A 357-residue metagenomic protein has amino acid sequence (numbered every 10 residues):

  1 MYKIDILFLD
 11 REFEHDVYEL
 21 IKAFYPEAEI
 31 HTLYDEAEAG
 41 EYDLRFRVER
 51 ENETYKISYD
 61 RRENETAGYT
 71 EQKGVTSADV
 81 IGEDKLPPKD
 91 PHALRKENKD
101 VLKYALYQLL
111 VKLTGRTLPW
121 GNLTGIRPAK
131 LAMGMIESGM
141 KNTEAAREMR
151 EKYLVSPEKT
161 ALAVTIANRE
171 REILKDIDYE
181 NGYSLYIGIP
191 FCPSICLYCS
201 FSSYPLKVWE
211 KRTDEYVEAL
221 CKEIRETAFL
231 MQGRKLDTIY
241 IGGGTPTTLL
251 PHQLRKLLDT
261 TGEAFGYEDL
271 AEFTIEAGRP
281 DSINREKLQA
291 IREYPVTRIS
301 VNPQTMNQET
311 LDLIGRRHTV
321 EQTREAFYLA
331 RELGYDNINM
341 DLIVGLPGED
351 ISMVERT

Functional and structural regions predicted by a protein language model:
M1-E29, S156-E158: Short, charged N-terminal beta->alpha structural module
K3-I4, I21-A23, E27-A93, L102: Short, well-ordered secondary-structure micro-motifs within conserved domains or adaptor modules
H92-T117: Accessory, often N-terminal, substrate/partner-engagement and coupling regions that sit outside the core NTP/cofactor
T114-T117, E137-L185: N-terminal [4Fe-4S]-dependent radical SAM core
I187-S203: Local cysteine-cluster metal-coordination motifs and their immediate loop/turn environment, predominantly Fe-S cluster
S203-T357: Conserved non-cysteine loop/helix-boundary elements of the Radical SAM core domain that shape
